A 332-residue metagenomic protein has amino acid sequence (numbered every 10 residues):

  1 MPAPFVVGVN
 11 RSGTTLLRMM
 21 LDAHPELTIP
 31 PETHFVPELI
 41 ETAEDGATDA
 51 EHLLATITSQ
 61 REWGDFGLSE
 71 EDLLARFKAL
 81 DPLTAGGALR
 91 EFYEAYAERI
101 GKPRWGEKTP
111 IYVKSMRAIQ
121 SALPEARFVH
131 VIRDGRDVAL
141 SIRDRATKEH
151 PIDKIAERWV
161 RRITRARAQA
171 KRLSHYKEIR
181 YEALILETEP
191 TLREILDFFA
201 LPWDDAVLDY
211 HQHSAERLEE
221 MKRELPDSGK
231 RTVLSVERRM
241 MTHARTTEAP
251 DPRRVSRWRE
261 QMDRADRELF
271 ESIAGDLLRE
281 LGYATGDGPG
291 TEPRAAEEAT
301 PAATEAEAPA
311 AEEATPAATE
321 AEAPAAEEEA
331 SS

Functional and structural regions predicted by a protein language model:
M1-F5, T42, R143-A146, R167-K171 (+4 more regions): PAPS-dependent sulfotransferases, especially Golgi type II membrane carbohydrate sulfotransferases
V9: P-loop (Walker A) phosphate-binding loop of NTP-binding proteins
T15-E26: A conserved segment at the C-terminal end of the G1
T28-E107, Y112-V113, A244, D251-P252: PAPS-dependent sulfation machinery
D81-A88, I111, K154-R162, E187 (+2 more regions): Soluble or luminal CAZymes and related metallo-dependent hydrolases
Y93-R245: PAPS-dependent sulfotransferase catalytic domain
